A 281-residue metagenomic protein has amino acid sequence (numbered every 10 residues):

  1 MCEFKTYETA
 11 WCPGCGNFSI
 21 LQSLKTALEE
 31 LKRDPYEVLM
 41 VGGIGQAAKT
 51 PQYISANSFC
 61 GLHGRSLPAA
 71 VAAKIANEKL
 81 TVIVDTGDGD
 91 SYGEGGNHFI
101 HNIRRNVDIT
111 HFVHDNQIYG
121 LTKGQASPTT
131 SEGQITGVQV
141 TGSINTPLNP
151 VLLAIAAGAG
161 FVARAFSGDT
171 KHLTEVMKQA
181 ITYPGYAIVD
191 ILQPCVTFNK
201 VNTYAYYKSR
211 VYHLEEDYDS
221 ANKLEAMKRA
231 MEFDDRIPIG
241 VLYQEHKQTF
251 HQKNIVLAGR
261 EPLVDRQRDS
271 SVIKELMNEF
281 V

Functional and structural regions predicted by a protein language model:
M1-L80: Thiamine diphosphate
T6, C195-V281: Flexible, low-complexity linker and terminal segments
V41-G43, D85-T86, T110-D115, D190-L192 (+1 more regions): Short beta-strand segments
I44-Q46, N116-I118, D169, L192-F198 (+1 more regions): Glycine-rich beta-alpha junction loops
Q46-G120: Thiamine diphosphate
D90-G93, A165-T174, A221-K223: Active-site glycine- and acidic-residue-rich loops that bind and position anionic ligands or nucleotide-like cofactors
Q125-E132, T170, M177-Y186, K200-H213 (+1 more regions): Short, surface-exposed, charged loop/turn segments at secondary-structure junctions
S127-A180: Conserved thiamine diphosphate
